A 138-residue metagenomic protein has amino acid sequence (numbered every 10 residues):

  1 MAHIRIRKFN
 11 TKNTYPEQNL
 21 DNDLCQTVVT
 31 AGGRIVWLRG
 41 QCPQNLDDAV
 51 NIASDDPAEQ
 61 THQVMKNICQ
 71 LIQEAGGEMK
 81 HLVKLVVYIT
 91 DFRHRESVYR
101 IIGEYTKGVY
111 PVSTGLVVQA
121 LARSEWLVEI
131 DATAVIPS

Functional and structural regions predicted by a protein language model:
M1-K66, Q70-V83, T90-S138: N-terminal presequence-like segments and the immediate start of the first folded domain
